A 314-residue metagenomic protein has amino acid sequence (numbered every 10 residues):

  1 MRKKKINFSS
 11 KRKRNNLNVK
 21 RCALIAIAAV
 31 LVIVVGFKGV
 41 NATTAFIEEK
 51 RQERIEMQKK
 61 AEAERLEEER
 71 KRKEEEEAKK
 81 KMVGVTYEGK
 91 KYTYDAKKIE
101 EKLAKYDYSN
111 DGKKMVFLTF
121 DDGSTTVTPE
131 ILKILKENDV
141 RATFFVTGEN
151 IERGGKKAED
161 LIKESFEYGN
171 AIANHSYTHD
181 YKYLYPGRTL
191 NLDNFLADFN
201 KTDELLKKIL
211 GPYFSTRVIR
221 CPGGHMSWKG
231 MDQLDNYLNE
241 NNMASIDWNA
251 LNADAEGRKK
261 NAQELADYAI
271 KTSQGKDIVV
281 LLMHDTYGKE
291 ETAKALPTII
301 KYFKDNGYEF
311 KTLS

Functional and structural regions predicted by a protein language model:
R2-R14, K20-L118, S124-E130, E137 (+3 more regions): N-terminal pre-catalytic segment of deacetylase/amide-hydrolase enzymes
N7, N15-N18, N41, N110 (+9 more regions): Detector for Asparagine
V19, I27-V30, D160, S165 (+1 more regions): Hydrophobic alpha-helical context, especially transmembrane and signal-peptide helices
A23-A29, A42-A45, A61-A63, A78 (+11 more regions): A sequence-composition feature that detects small, non-aromatic residues
T86-L190, N200-R217: Active-site beta->alpha N-cap acidic-glycine motif
K157, H179-L281, T286-K304, Y308-E309 (+1 more regions): Catalytic domains of cell-wall/extracellular-matrix polysaccharide-remodeling enzymes, centered on de-N-acetylation
